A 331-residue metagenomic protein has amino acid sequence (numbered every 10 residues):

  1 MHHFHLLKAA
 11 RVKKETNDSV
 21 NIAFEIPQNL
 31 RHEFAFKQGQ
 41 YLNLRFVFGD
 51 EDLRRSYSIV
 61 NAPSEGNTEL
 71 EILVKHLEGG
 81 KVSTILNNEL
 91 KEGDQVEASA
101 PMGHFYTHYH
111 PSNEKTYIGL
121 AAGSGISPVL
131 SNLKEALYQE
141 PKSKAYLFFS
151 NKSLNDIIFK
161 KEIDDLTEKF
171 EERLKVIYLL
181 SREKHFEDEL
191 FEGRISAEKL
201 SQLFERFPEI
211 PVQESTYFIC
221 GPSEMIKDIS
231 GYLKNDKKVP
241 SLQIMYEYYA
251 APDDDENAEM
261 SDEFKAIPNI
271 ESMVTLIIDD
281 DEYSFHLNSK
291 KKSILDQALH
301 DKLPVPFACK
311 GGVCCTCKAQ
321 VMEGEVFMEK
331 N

Functional and structural regions predicted by a protein language model:
H2-Q95, S99, K115, N151-S153 (+2 more regions): Ferredoxin-reductase
A23, N43, M273-T275, K318-Q320: Residue-level detector of beta-strand face positions
T84-P268, M273-T275, E282: FNR/FR-type flavoprotein reductase catalytic core
S150, K330-N331: Short beta-alpha connecting loops at secondary-structure transitions that line or flank enzyme active sites
I210-P211, A266-N269, L299, A308-V313: A structural signal for short secondary-structure junctions
I244, A298, C314-C317: Hydrophobic, well-ordered secondary-structure elements that form the walls of internal hydrophobic environments
N269-P306, M322: C-terminal accessory/binding modules appended to enzymatic or scaffolding proteins
L303-M328: Local cysteine-cluster metal-coordination motifs and their immediate loop/turn environment, predominantly Fe-S cluster
